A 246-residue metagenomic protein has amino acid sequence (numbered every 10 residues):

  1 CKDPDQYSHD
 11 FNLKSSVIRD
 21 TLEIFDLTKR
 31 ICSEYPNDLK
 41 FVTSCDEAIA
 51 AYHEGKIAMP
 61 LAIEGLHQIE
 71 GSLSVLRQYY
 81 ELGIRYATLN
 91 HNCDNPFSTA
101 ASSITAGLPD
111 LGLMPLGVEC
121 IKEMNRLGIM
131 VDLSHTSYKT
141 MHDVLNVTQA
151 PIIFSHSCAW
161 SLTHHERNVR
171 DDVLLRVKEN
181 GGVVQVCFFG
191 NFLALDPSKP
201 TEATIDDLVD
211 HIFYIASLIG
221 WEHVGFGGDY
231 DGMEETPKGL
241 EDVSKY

Functional and structural regions predicted by a protein language model:
C1-G107, H164-Y246: N-terminal hydrophobic targeting/anchoring segments and the immediately downstream early-domain regions of hydrolases
I24, C32, P109-R126, V144-F154 (+1 more regions): Alpha-helix-loop-beta-strand connector modules within alpha/beta enzyme cores
V75, G117-C120, T140, V173: Single-residue recognition of alpha-helix capping/boundary positions
L82-Y138: Metal-dependent enolase-superfamily TIM-barrel catalytic cores that perform enediolate-based chemistry
I84-Y86, L127-I129, V147-I153, E179-V183: Glycine-enriched alpha-helix->loop->beta-strand junction motifs that scaffold or abut catalytic
I121-V144, E222-P237: Extended hydrophobic secondary-structure segments
Y138, H142-K178: Acidic, glycine-rich loop-and-beta core segments that form the ion-binding/anion-interacting portion of active sites
